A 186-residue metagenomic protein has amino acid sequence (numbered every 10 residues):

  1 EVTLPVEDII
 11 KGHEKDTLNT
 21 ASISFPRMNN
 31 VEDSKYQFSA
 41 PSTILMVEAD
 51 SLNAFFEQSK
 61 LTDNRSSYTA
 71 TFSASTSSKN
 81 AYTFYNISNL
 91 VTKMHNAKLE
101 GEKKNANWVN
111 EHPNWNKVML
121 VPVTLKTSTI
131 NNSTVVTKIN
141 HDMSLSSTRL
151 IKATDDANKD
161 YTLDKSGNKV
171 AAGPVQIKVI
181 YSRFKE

Functional and structural regions predicted by a protein language model:
E1-E186: Secreted, disulfide-rich extracellular signaling modules
